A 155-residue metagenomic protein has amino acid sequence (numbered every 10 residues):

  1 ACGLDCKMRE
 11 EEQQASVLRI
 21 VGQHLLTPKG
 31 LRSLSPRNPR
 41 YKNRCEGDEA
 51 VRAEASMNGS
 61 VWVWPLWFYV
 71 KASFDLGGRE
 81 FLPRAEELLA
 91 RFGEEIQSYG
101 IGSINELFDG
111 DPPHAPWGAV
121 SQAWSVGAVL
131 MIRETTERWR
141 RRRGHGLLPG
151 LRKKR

Functional and structural regions predicted by a protein language model:
A1-V61, A90-R155: Extended glycan-interaction surfaces of carbohydrate-active proteins
L4, A72-R79, I132: Core register positions within helices of long alpha-helical scaffolds
L66, V70-S73, V126, R133: TPR repeat positional signature
F68, E80-F92: Extracellular low-complexity, Gly/Ser/Thr-rich intrinsically disordered linkers and protease-sensitive activation/hinge
